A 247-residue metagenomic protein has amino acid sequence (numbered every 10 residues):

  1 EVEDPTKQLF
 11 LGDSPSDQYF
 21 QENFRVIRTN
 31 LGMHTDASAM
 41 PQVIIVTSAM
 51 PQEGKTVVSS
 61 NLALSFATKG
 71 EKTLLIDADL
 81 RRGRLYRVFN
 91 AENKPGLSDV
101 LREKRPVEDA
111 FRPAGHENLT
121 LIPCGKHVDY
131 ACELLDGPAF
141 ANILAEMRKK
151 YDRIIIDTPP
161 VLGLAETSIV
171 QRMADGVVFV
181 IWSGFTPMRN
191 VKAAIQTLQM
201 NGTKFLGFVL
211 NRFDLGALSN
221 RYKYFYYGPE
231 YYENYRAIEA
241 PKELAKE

Functional and structural regions predicted by a protein language model:
V2-E3, L9-E247: P-loop NTP-binding module
